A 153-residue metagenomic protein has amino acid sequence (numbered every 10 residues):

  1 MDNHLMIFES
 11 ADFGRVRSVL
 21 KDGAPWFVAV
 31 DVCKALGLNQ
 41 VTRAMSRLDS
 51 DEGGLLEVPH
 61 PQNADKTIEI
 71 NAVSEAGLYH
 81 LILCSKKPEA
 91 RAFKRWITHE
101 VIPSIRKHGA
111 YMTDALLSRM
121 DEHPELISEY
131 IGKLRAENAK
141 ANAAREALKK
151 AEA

Functional and structural regions predicted by a protein language model:
M1-G132: An anion-engaging/catalytic patch
R17-V19, A139, A143: Short secondary-structure boundary/capping segments within folded domains
